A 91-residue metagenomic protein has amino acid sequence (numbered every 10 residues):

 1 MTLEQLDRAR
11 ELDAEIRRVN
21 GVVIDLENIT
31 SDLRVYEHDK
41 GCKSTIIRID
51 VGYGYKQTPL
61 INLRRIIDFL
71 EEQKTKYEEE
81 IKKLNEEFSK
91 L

Functional and structural regions predicted by a protein language model:
M1-N28, R64-E71: Short, charge/polar-rich alpha-helical segments
I24-D50: Extended alpha-helical coiled-coil "stalk/arm" regions that act as elongated linkers or oligomerization scaffolds
Y36, Y53-Y55, Y77: Sequence-level detector for tyrosine residue identity
K43-Q73: Short, glycine/alanine-rich amphipathic alpha-helical segment that often forms an alpha-turn-alpha hairpin
Q57, L70-L91: Low-complexity intrinsically disordered segments
